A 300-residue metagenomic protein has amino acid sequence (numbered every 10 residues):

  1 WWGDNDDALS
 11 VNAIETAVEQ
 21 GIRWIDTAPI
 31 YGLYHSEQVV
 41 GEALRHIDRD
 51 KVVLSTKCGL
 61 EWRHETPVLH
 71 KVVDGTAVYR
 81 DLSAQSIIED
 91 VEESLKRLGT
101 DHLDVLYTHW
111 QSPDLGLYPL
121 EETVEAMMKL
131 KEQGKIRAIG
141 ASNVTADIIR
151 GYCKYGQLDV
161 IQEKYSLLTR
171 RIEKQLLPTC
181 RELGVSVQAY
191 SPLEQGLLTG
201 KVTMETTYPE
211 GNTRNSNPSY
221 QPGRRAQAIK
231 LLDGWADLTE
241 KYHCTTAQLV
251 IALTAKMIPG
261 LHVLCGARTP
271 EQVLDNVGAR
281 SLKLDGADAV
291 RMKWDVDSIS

Functional and structural regions predicted by a protein language model:
W1-D7, V72-I88, D114-G116: Active-site mouth loops of central-metabolism enzymes
W1-V53: N-terminal binding-site loop/beta-alpha segment at the start of enzyme catalytic domains that lines or forms
W1-W2, K57-A77, Y107: N-terminal small/glycine-rich loop or linker at the start of catalytic domains across soluble metabolic enzymes
D4-A17, S83-R97, T145-G151: Short, acidic/polar
L9-V11, Q111-S300: Beta/alpha (TIM)-barrel catalytic core signal, keyed to glycine-rich beta->alpha loops juxtaposed to Asp/Glu that bind
E19, A43-R49, K96-G99, Y152-G156: Acidic (Asp/Glu)-rich catalytic clusters
I25, L103, I139: Glycine-centered flexible beta-alpha turn that most often forms the glycine-rich phosphate-binding loop
L95-D114: Active-site groove signature of glycoside hydrolases
